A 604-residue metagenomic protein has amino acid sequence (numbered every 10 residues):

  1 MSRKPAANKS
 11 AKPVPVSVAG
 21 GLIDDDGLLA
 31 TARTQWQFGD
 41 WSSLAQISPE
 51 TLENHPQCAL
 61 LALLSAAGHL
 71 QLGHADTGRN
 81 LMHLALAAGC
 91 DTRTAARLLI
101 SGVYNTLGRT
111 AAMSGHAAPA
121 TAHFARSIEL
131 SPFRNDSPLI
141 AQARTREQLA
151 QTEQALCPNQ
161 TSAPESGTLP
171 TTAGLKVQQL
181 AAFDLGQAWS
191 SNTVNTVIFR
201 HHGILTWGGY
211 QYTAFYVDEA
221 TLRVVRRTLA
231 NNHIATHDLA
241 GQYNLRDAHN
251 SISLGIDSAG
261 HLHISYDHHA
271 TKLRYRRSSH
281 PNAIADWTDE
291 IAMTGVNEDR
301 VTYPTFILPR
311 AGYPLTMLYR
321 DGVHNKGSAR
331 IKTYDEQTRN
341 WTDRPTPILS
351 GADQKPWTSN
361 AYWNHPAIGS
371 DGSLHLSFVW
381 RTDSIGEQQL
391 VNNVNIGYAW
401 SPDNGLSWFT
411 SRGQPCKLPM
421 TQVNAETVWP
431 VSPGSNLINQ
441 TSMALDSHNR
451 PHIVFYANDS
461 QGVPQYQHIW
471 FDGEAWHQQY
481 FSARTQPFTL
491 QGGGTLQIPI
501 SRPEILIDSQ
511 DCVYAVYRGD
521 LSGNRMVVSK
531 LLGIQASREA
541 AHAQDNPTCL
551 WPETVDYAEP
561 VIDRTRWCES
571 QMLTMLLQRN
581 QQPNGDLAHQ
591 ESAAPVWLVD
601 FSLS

Functional and structural regions predicted by a protein language model:
S17-V18, T51-N54, A88-L98, P132-S137: Flexible helix-coil transition and linker loops at the boundaries of alpha-helical arrays
G21-E50: Alpha-helical segment of the N-proximal tetratricopeptide repeat
D26, L60, A95, G102 (+1 more regions): Start-of-helix register in tetratricopeptide repeats
R33, A67, G102, R109 (+2 more regions): Residue-level recognition of tetratricopeptide repeat
G167-S604: Extracellular, repeat-based ectodomains that mediate carbohydrate processing or recognition
